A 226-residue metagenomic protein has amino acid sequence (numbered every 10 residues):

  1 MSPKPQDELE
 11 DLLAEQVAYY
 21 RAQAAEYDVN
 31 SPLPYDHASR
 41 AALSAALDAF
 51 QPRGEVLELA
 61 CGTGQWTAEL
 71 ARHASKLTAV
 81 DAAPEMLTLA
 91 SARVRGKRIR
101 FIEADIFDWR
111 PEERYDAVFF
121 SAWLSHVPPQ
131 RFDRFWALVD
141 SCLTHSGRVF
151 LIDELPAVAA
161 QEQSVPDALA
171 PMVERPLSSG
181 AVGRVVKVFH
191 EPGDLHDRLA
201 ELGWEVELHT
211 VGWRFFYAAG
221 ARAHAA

Functional and structural regions predicted by a protein language model:
S2-Q51: Conserved class I S-adenosyl-L-methionine
L57, G62-D108: Class I SAM-dependent methyltransferase SAM/SAH-binding core
F119: A conserved beta-strand element that flanks and buttresses the S-adenosyl-L-methionine
A122-W123: Short catalytic micro-motifs in class I SAM-dependent methyltransferases
D133-H145: A short glycine-rich, Lys/Arg-flanked "PGG" loop and its adjoining helix->strand segment in the class I
I152-E201: C-terminal alpha-helical "lid/dimerization" subdomain adjacent to the S-adenosyl-L-methionine
W204-A226: Core SAM-dependent methyltransferase catalytic element
